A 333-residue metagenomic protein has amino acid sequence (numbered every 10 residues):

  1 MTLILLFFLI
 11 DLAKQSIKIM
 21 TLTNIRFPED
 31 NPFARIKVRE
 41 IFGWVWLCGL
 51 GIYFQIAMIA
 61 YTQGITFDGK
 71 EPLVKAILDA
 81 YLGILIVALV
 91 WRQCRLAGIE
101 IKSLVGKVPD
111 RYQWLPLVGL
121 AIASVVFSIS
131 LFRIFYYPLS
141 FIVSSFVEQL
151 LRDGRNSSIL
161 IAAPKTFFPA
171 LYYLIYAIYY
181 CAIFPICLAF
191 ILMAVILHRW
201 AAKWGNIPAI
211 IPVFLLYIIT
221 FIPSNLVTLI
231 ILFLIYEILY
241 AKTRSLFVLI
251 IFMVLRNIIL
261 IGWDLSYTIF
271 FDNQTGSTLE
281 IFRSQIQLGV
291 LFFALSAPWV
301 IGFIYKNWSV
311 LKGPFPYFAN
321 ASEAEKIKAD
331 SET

Functional and structural regions predicted by a protein language model:
M1-W114, I258-T333: N-terminal, membrane-interfacial amphipathic/helix-forming hydrophobic leader that caps and precedes the first
L6-F7, I41, S124-S140, S145 (+1 more regions): Intrinsic disorder/low-structure terminal segments
K14, I59, Q63, W91-G98 (+9 more regions): Membrane-water interface at transmembrane helix exits
P32, I36, F67-K75, P109 (+8 more regions): Membrane-helix interfacial "entry" motifs
G64-T66, I142-I161, Y267-T278: Membrane-interfacial helical/loop segments at transmembrane boundaries in membrane proteins
L85-L89, R111-V118, A123-I134, F146-T220: Function-critical hydrophobic alpha-helical transmembrane segments in multi-pass membrane proteins
G98, G119-L120, I251: Glycine-centered flexibility motif
A170-I327: Transmembrane helix-loop-helix hairpins at the membrane interface of multi-pass integral membrane proteins
